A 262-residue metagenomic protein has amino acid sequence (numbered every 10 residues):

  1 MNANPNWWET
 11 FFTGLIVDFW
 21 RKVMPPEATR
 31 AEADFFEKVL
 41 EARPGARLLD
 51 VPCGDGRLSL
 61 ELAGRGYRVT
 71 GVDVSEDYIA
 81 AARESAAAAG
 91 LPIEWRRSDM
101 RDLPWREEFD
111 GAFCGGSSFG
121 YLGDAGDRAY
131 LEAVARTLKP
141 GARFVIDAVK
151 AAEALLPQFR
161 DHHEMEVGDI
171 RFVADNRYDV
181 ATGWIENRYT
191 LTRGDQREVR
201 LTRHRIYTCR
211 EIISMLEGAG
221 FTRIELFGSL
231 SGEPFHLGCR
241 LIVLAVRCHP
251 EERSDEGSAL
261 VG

Functional and structural regions predicted by a protein language model:
M1-A46: Conserved class I S-adenosyl-L-methionine
D55-Y67: Conserved SAM-binding loop of SAM-dependent methyltransferases across substrates and taxa, primarily the Class I
S75-D77: Conserved SAM/SAH-binding beta-strand->alpha-helix loop
A89-R101: Conserved SAM-binding strand-loop segment of SAM-dependent methyltransferases
P104-G111: A short acidic, Gly/Pro-enriched loop at the edge of an enzyme's catalytic core that lines a small-molecule cofactor
A125, V145-M215: SAM-dependent methyltransferase
R128-P140: A short glycine-rich, Lys/Arg-flanked "PGG" loop and its adjoining helix->strand segment in the class I
R253-S258: A cross-taxon signal for low-complexity, glycine/charged-rich
